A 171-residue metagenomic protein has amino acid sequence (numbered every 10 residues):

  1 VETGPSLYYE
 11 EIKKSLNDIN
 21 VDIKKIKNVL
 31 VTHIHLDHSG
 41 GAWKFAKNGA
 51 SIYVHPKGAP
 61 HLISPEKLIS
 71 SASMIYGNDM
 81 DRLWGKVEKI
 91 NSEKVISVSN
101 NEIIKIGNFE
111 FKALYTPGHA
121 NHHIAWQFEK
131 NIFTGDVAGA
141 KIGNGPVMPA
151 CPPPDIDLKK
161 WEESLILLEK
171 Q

Functional and structural regions predicted by a protein language model:
V1-G4, K27-I34, Y53-H55, T116-G118 (+2 more regions): Active-site neighborhood of phospho(di)ester-bond hydrolases with catalytic His/Asp-centered motifs
V1-K25, W126-T134: Conserved beta-strand hairpin/beta-sheet module of binuclear metal-dependent hydrolase folds, prominently
P5-S6, E110-K112, N121-Q171: Metallo-beta-lactamase
Y9, D18-S99, I103: Active-site HxH/HxHxD metal-binding segment of metal-dependent hydrolases
K13, N17, W43-A46, E162 (+1 more regions): A structural alpha-helix within SAM-dependent methyltransferase catalytic domains
S39, L62, Y76, T116 (+1 more regions): Long, contiguous hydrophobic alpha-helical segments, chiefly transmembrane helices and signal peptides
P56-G58, N101, P117, K130 (+1 more regions): Short, flexible active-site-adjacent loop segments at beta-strand->alpha-helix junctions, enriched in small/polar
V98, I104-N121: Charge-patterned, long linear interaction tracts outside catalytic cores
